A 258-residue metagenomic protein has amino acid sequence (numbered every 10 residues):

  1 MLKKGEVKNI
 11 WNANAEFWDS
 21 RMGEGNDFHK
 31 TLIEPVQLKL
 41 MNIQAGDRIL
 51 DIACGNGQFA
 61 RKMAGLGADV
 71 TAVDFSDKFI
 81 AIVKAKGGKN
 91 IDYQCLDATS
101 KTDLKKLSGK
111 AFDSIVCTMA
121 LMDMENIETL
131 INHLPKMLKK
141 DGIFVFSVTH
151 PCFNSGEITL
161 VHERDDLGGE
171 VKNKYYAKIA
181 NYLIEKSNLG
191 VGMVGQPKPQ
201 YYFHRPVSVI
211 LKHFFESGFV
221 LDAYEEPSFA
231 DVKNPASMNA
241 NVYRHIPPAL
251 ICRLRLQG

Functional and structural regions predicted by a protein language model:
M1-Q44, Q58, K62, F79-I82 (+2 more regions): Conserved class I S-adenosyl-L-methionine
G46-R48: Nucleotide donor/acceptor-binding cores
L50-I52, N56-D103: Class I SAM-dependent methyltransferase SAM/SAH-binding core
L104-I115: A short acidic, Gly/Pro-enriched loop at the edge of an enzyme's catalytic core that lines a small-molecule cofactor
D113-I127: A short SAM/SAH-binding and catalytic strip from SAM-dependent methyltransferases
E128-I143: A short glycine-rich, Lys/Arg-flanked "PGG" loop and its adjoining helix->strand segment in the class I
F146-K212: SAM-dependent methyltransferase
V209-G258: C-terminal lobe and adjacent flexible extensions of AdoMet/dcAdoMet transferase-like proteins
